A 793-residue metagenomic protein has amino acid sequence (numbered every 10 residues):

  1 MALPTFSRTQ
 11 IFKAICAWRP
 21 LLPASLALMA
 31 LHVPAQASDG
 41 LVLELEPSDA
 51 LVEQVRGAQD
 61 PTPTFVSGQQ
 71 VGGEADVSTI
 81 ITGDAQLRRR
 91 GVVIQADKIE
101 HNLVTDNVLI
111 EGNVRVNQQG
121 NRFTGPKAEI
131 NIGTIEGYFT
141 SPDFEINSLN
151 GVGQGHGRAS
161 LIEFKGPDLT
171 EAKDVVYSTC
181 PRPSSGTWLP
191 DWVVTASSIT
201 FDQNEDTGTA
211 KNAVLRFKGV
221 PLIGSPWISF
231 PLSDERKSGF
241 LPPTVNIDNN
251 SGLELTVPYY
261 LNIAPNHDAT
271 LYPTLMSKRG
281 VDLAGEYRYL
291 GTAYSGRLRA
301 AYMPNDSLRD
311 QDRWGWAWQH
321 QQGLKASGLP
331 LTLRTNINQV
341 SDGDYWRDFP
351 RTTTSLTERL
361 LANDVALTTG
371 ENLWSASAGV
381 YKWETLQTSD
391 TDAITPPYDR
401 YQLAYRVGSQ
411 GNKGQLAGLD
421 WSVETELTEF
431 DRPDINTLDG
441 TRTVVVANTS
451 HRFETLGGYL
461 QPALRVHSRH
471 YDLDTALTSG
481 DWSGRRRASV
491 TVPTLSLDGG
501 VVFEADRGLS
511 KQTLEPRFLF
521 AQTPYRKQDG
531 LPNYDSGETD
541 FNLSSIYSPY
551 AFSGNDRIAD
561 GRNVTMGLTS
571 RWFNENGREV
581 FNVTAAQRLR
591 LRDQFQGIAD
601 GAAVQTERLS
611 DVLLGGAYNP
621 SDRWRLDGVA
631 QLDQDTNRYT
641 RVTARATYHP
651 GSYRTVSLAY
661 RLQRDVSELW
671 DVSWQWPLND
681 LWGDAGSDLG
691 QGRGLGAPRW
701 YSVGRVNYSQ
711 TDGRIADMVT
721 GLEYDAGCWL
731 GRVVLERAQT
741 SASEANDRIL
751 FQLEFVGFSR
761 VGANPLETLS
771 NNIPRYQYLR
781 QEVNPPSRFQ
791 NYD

Functional and structural regions predicted by a protein language model:
M1-E46: Cleavable N-terminal targeting peptides that direct proteins into the secretory/outer-membrane pathway or into
A2-F6, Q36-V55, D60, G83 (+6 more regions): N-terminal targeting/secretion presequences
I11-F12, A17, L21, A50-R56 (+3 more regions): Short linear sequence elements within intrinsically disordered, low-complexity coil regions
C16-R19, A30, L43, G57 (+3 more regions): Generic N-terminal simple sequence motifs
L21-A24, L31, V77, A213 (+2 more regions): N-terminal hydrophobic or amphipathic segments with adjacent small-residue motifs that include Sec signal peptides
A27, A37-L169, V257, L261 (+2 more regions): Post-signal-peptide, soluble extracytosolic/periplasmic N-terminal scaffold domains of envelope/secretory systems
N121-V194, S198-D793: Outer-membrane beta-barrel proteins and related beta-barrel translocases across Gram-negative bacteria
